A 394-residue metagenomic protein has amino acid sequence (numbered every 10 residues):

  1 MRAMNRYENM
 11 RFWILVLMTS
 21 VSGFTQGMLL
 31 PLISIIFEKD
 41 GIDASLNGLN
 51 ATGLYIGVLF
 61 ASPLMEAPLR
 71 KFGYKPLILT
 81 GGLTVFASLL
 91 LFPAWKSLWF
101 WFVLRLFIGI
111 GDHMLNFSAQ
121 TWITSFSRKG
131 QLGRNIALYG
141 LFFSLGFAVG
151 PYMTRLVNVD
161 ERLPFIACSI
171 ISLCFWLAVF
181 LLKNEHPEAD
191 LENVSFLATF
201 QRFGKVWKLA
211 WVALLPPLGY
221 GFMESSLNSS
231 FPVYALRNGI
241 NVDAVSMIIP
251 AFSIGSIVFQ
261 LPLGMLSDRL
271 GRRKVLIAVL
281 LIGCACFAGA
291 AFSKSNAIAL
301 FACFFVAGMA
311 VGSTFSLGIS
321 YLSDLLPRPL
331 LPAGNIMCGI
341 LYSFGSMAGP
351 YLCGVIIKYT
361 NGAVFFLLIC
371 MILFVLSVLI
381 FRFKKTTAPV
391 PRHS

Functional and structural regions predicted by a protein language model:
M1-N9, N184-A213: Juxtamembrane intracellular "pre-TM" segments in multi-pass secondary transporters
R6-Y55, G221-Y234, N238: Helix-loop boundary and gating motifs at the non-cytosolic
A61-G73, Q260-G271, I357: Helix-to-loop junctions at the C-terminal end of transmembrane segments in multipass secondary transporters
G73, A94-K96, G271, S293-S295: Helix-breaking motifs and short loop linkers at transmembrane-helix boundaries and internal kinks in secondary membrane
P76-L90, K274-A288: Structural signature of the two symmetry-related core transmembrane helices
L106-F142: Cytoplasmic helix-loop-helix junction between adjacent transmembrane helices in 12-TM secondary transporters
S169-L191, L376-K384: C-terminal membrane-cytosol helix-exit motif in multi-pass small-molecule transporters
P329-Y359: A late C-terminal transmembrane helix in Major Facilitator Superfamily
